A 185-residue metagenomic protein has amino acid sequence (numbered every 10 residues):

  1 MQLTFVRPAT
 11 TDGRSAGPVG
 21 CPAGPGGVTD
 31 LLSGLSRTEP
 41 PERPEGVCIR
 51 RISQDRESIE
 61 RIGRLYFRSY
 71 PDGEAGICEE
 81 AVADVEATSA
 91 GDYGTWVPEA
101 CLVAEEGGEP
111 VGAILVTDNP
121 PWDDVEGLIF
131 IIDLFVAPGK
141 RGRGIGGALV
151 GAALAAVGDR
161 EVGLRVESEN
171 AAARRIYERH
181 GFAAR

Functional and structural regions predicted by a protein language model:
M1-S53: Acyl-donor-binding surface of acyltransferase catalytic domains
V6-R14, P138-R141, G163-R174: Conserved beta-strand-loop-alpha-helix junction that forms the acyl-donor binding cleft
A16-P18, Y177, F182: Conserved active-site tyrosine of GNAT-family acetyltransferases
C48-F67, P71, A75: A short beta-loop-alpha structural element at the N-terminal edge of CoA-dependent acyl/N-acetyltransferase catalytic
Y70-A90: Conserved GNAT-fold acetyl-CoA-binding loop/helix
C101-V103, E109-D118, F130, F135: Conserved beta-strand in the GNAT
N119-I131, R141, R160: A conserved beta-turn-beta hairpin within the catalytic core of GNAT-like acetyltransferases that forms part
D133-V136, G142-A156, R174-R179: Conserved acetyl-CoA-binding loop-helix of GNAT-fold acetyltransferases
